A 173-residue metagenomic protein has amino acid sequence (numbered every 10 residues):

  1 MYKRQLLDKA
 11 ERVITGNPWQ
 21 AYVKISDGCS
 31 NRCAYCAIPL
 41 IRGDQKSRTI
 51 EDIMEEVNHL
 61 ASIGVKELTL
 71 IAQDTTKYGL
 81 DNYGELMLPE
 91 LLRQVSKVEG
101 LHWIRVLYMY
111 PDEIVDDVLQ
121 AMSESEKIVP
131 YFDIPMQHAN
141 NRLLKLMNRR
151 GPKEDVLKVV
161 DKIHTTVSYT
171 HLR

Functional and structural regions predicted by a protein language model:
M1-Y2, H171-R173: Single conserved hydrophobic/aromatic residue that forms the stacking wall/gate of nucleotide- or nucleobase-binding
M1-Y78, F132, K153-D161, T165: Proteins enriched for Cys/Gly/acidic motifs involved in redox and nucleic-acid/cofactor modification
S62-L172: Conserved SAM/AdoMet-binding glycine-rich loop
